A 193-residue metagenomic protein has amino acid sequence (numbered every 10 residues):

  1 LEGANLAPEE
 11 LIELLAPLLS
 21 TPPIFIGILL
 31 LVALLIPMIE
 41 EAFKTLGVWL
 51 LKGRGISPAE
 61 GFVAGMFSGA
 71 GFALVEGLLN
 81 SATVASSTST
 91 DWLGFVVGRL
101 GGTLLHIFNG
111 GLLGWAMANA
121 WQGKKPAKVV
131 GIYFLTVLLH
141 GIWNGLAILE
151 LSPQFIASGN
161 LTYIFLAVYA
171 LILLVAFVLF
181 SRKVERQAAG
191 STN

Functional and structural regions predicted by a protein language model:
L1-N193: Hydrophobic alpha-helical segments at protein termini of multi-pass membrane proteins
